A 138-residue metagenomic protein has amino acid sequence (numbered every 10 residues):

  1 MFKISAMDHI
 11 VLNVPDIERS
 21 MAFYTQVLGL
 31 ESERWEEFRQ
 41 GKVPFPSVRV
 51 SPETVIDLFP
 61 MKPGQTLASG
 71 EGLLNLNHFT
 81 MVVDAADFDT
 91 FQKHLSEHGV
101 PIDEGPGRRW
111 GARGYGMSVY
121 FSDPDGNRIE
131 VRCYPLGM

Functional and structural regions predicted by a protein language model:
M1-R19, H78-F79, V83, P135-M138: N-terminal beta-strand motif that seeds the catalytic metal site of vicinal oxygen chelate
F2-I4, S69-L73: Short, flexible turn/loop "capping" segments at secondary-structure junctions
N13-I56: Core segments of cupin and vicinal oxygen chelate
P15-E18, L74, F79-P124: Vicinal oxygen chelate
E31-R39, P106-W110, C133-M138: Conserved catalytic-core motifs of GNAT/GCN5-like acyltransferases
S51-V55, P63, A85-F88: Short, charged/polar surface micro-motifs in flexible loops or helix N-caps
